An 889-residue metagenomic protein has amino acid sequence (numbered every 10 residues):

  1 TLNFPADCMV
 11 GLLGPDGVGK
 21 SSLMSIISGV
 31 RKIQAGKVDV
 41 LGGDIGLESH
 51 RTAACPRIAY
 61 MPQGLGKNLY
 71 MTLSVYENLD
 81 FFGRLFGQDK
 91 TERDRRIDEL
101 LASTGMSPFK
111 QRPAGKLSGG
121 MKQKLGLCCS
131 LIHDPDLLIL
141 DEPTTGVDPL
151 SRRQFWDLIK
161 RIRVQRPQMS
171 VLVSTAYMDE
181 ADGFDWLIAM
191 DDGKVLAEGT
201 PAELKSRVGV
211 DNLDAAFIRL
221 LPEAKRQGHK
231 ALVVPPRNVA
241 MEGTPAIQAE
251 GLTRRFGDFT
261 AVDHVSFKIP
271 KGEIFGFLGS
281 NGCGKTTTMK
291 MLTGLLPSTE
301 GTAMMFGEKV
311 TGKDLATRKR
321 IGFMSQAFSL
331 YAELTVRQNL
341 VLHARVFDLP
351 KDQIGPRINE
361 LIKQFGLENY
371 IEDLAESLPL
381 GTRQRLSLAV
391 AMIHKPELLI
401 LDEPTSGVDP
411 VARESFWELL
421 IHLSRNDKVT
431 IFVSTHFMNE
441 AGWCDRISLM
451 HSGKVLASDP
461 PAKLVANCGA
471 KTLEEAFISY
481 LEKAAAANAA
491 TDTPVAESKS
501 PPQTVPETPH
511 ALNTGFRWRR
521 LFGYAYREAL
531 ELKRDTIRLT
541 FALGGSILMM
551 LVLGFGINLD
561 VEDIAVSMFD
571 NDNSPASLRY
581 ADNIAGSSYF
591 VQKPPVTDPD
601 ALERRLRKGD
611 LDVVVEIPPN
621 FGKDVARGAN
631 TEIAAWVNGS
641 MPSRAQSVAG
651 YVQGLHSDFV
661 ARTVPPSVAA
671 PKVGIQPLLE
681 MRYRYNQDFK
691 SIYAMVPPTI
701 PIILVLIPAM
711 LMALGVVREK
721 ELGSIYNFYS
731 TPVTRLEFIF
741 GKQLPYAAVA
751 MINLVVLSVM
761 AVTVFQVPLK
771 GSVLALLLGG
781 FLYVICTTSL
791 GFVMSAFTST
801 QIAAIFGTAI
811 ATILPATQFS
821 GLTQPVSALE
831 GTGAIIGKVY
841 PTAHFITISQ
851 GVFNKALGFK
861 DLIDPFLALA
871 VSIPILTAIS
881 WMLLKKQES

Functional and structural regions predicted by a protein language model:
G36-L47, A53-P56, G301-G312, A316-T317: Conserved ABC transporter NBD signature motif
D80, R84, T91-F109, V341 (+2 more regions): Conserved ABC ATPase "signature" region
L138-D141, L399-D402: Catalytic Walker B motif of ABC-type/P-loop ATPase nucleotide-binding domains
E198-G199, S458-D459: ABC ATPase "signature
P222, M241, L548-G554, N573 (+6 more regions): Membrane-spanning alpha-helical segments of multipass transporters and channels
A511-Y693: Extracytoplasmic/periplasmic domains immediately adjacent to an N-terminal transmembrane anchor in multi-pass membrane
